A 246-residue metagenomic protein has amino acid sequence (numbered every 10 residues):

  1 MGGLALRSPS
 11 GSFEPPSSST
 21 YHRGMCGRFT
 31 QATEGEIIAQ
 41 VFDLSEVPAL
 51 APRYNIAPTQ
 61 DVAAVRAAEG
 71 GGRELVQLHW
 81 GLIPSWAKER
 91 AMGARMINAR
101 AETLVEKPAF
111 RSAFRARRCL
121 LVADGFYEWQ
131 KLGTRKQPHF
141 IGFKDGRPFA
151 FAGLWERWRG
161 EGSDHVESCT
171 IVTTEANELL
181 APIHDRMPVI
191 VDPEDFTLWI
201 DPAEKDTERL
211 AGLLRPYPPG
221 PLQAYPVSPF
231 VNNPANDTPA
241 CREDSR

Functional and structural regions predicted by a protein language model:
A5-R246: Short linear sequence motif anchored by a di-proline
